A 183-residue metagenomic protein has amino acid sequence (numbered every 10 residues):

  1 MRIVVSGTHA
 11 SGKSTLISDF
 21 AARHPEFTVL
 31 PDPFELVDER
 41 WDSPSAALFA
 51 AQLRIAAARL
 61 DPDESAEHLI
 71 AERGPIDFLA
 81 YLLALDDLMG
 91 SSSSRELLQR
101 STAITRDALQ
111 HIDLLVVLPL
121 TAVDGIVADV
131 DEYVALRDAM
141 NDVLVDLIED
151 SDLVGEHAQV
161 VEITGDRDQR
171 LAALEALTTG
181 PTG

Functional and structural regions predicted by a protein language model:
M1-R2: Pre-Walker A (Motif I) flank of P-loop NTPase domains
V5: Hydrophobic anchor at the beta1->P-loop junction of P-loop NTPases
H9: The conserved Walker
G12: Conserved glycine(s) of the Walker
T15-D61: Conserved substrate/cofactor phosphate-moiety recognition/catalytic segment in nucleotide-dependent phosphotransferases
D32-P33, E72-P75, Y81-L82, V116-A122: Short loop/turn segments at strand-loop or loop-helix junctions that form parts of catalytic or ligand-binding pockets
A47-Q110: Glycine-rich phosphate-binding loop used to anchor ATP phosphates in small-molecule kinases, encompassing both
L85-G165, T182: A glycine- and Lys/Arg-enriched "phosphate-lid" helix/loop adjacent to the NTP-binding pocket of small-molecule kinases
